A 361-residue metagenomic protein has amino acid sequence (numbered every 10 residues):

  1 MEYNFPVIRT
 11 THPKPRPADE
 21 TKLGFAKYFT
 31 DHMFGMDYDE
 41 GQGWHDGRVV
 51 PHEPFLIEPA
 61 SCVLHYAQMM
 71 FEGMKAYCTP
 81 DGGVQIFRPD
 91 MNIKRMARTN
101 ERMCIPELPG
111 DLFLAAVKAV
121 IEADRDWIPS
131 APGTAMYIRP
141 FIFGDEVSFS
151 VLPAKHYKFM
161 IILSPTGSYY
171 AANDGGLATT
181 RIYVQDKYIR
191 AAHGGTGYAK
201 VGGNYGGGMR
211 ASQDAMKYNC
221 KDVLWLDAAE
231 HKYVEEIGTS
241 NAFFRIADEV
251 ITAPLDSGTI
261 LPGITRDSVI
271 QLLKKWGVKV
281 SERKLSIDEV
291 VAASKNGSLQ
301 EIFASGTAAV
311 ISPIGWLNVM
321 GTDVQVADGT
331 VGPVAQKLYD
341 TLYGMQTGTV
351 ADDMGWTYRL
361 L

Functional and structural regions predicted by a protein language model:
M1-V120, S148-L361: Helix-start/capping segments and mature chain N-termini
G110-L112, V120-G133: Charged, gly/pro-rich active-site loop segments
A123, F143-D145: Intrinsically disordered, low-complexity linker/loop segments enriched in Gly/Pro and charged/polar residues
P129-R139, F143: Extended, Lys/Arg-enriched charged tracts that mediate electrostatic binding to polyanionic substrates
